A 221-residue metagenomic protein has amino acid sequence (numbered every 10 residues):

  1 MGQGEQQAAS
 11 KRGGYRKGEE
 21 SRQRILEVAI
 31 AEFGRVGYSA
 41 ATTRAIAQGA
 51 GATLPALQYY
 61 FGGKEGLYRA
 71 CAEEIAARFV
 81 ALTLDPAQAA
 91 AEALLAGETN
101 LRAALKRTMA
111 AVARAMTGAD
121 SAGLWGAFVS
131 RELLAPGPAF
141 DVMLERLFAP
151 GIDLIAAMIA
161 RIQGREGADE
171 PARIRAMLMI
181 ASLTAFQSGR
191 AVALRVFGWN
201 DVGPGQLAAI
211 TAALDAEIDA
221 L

Functional and structural regions predicted by a protein language model:
M1-E20, A91: N-terminal intrinsically disordered/low-complexity leader segments
G2, F140-P150, M158-L214: Hydrophobic/aromatic-rich alpha-helical bundle segments in the mid-to-C-terminal region
G2, R24, E32-E74: Helix-turn-helix
C71, A104, T108, S121-F128 (+6 more regions): Residue-level detector of well-ordered alpha-helical segments, enriched for hydrophobic/aromatic packing positions
L84-A122, A172-A176: Hydrophobic alpha-helical connector segments
V112, G126-L133, M179-L183, I218: Short alpha-helical scaffolding segments that buttress acidic/His motifs in well-ordered protein cores
